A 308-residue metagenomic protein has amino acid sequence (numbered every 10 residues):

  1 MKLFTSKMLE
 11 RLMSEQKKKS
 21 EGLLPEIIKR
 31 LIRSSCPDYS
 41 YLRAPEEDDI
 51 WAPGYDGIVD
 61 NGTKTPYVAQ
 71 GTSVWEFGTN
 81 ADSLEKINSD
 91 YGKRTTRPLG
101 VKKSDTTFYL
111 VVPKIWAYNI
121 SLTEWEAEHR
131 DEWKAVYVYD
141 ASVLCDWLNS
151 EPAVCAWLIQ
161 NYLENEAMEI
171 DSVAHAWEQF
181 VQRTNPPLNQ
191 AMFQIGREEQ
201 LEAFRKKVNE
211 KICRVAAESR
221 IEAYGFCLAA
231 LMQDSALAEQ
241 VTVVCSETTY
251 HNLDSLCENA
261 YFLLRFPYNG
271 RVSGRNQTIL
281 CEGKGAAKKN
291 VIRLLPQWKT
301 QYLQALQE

Functional and structural regions predicted by a protein language model:
M1-R220, G285-A287, L295-E308: Mixed-charge (Asp/Glu-Lys/Arg
K29, C227-L228: A generic structural signal for short, well-ordered alpha-helical segments in conserved domains
A216-E222, A229-W298: Conserved P-loop NTPase "ATPase switch" module shared by AAA+ and STAND
